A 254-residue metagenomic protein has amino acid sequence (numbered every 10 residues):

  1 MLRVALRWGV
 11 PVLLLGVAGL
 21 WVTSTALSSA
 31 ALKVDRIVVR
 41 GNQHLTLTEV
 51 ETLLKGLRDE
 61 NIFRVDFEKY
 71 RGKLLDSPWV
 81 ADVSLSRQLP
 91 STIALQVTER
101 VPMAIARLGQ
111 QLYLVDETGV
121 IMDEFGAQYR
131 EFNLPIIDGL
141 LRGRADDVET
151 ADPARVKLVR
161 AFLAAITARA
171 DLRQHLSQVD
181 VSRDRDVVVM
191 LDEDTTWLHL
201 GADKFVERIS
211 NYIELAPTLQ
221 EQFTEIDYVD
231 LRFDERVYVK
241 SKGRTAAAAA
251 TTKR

Functional and structural regions predicted by a protein language model:
M1-L27, L32-R36, T48, T52-E60 (+3 more regions): Charged, solvent-exposed interaction patches on well-folded alpha/beta domains that mediate macromolecular contacts
V39: Extended, alpha-helix-rich binding/interface surfaces that flank or overlap catalytic cores and mediate recognition
